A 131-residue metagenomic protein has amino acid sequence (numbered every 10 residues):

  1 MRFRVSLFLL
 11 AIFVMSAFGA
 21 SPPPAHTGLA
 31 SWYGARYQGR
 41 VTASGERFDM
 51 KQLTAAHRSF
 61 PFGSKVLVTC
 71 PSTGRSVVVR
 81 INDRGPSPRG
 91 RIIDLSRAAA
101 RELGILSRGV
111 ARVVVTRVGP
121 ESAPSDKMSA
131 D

Functional and structural regions predicted by a protein language model:
R2-L7, V14-D131: Secreted/periplasmic proteins
